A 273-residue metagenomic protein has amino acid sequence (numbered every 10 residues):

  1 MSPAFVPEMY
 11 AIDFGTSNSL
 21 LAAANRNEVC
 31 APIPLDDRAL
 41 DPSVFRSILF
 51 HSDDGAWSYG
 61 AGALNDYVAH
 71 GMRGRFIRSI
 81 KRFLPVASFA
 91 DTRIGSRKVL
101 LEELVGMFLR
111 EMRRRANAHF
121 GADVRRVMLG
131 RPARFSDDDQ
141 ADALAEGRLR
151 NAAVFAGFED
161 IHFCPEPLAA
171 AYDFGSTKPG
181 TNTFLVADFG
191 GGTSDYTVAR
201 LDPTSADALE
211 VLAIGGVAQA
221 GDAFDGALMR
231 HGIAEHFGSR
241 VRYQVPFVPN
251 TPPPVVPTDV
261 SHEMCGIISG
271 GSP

Functional and structural regions predicted by a protein language model:
M1-P32, A39, G71-V186, T204-D207: Nucleotide/phosphate-binding catalytic cleft detector across ATP-hydrolyzing and phosphate-transferring enzymes
F14-N18, G192-T193, Q219-G226: Conserved A3 ("GATE") glycine/threonine-rich loop of ANL adenylate-forming enzymes
A23-D54, D202-R230: Short glycine-rich, Thr/Ser-proximal phosphate-binding strand/loop in the N-terminal lobe of ATP-dependent enzymes
A24, F50-A56, R82-F89, R114-N117 (+4 more regions): Non-catalytic alpha-helical coupling and interface elements of nucleotide-dependent molecular machines and regulators
V44, L49-S52, S58, G62-S79: N-terminal structural subdomain of ketosynthase/condensing enzymes
H70, D139, G157, I214-A223: Hydrophobic alpha-helical scaffolding
F189-A199: Metal-dependent DNA phosphodiester-chemistry modules and their immediately adjacent helices/loops in DNA-processing
R200-P273: Phosphate-binding glycine-rich/basic clefts of nucleotide- and phosphate-handling proteins, predominantly
